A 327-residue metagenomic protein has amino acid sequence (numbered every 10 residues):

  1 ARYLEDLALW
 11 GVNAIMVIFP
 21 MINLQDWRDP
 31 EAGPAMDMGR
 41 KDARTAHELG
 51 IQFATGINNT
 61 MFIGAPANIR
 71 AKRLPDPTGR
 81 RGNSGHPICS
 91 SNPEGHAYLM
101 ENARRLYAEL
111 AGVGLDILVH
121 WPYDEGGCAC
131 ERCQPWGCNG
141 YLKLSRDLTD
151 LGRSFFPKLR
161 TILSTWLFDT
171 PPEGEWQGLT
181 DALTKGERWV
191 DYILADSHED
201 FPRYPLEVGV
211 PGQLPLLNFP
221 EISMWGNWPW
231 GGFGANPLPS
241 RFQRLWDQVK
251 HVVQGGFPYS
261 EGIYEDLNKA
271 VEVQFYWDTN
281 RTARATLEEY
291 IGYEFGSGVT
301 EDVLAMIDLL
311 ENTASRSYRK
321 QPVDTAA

Functional and structural regions predicted by a protein language model:
A1-A14, I18: An acidic-aromatic substrate-binding cleft motif
N13-I15, P20, Q25-T300, L304: Catalytic-core regions of glycoside hydrolase
I307, E311-A327: C-terminal functional modules
